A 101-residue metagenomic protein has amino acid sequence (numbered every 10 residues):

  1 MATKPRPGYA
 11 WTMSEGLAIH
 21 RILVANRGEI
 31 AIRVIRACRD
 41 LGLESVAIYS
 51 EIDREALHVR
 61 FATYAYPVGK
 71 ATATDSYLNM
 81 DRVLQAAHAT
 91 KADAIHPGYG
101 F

Functional and structural regions predicted by a protein language model:
K4, G8-F101: ATP-binding N-terminal substructure of ATP-dependent carboxylate-amine bond-forming enzymes
